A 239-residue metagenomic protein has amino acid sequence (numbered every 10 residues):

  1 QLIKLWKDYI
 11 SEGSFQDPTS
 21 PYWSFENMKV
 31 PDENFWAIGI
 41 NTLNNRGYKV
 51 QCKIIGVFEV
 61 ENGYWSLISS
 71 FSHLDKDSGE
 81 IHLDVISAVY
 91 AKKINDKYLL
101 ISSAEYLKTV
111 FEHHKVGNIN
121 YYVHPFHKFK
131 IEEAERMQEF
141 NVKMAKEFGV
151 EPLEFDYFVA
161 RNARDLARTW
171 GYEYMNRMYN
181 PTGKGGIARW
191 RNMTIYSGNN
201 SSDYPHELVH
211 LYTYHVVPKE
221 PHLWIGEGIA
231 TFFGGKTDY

Functional and structural regions predicted by a protein language model:
Q1-S14: Short, aromatic-enriched amphipathic alpha-helices that serve as compact interaction elements
S14-F58, L166: Short solvent-exposed beta->alpha transition segments
Q51, E220-Y239: Post-HExxH zinc-binding segment in Zn-dependent metallohydrolases
V57-G63, K92-I94: A short, structured loop/turn motif at beta-sheet edges
V60-H73: A short hydrophobic beta-strand element
N62-Y64, D84-I86, L107-T109, V116 (+1 more regions): Extracytoplasmic
S78-F111: Short beta-strand edge/turn micro-motifs at domain boundaries
F111-H222: Juxtacatalytic substrate-recognition/specificity segment
